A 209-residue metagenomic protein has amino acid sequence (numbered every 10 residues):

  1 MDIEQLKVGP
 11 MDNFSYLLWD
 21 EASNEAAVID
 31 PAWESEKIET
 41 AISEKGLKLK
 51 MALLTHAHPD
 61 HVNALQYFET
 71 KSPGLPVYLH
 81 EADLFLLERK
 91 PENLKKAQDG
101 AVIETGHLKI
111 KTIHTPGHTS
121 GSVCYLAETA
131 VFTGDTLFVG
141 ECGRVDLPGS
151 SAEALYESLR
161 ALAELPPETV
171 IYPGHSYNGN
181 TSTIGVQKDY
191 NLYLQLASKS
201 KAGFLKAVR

Functional and structural regions predicted by a protein language model:
M1-K45, C124-G134: Conserved beta-strand hairpin/beta-sheet module of binuclear metal-dependent hydrolase folds, prominently
L6, A97, I184: Hydrophobic residues at beta-strand termini and immediately following loops that shape nucleotide-binding pockets
D12, S23-A26, W33-K111, D189-L192 (+1 more regions): Active-site HxH/HxHxD metal-binding segment of metal-dependent hydrolases
L17, A101-L126: Core dinuclear metal-dependent hydrolase active-site scaffold
P31, V62, L155, L159: Aromatic/hydrophobic pocket-lining residues that form the small-molecule binding cavity in soluble enzyme cores
H114, T119-V208: Metallo-beta-lactamase
